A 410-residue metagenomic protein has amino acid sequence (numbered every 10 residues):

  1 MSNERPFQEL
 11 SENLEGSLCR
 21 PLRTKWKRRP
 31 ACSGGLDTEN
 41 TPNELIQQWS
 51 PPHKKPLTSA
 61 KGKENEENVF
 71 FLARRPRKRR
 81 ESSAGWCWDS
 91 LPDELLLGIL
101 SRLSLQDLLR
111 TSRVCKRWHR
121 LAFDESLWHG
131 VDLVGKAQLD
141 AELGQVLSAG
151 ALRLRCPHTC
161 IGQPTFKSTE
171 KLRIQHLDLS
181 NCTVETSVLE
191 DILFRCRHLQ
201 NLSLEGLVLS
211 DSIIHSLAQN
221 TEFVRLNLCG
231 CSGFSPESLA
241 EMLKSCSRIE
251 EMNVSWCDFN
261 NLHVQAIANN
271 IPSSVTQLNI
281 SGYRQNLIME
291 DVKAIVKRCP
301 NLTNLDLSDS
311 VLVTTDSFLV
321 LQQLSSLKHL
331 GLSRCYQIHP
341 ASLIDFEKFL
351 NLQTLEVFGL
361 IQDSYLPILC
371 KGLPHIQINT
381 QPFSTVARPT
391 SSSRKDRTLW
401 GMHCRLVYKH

Functional and structural regions predicted by a protein language model:
S2-K61, H263-H410: C-terminal capping region of solenoid repeat domains
S2-Q175, E190, I214-H215: N-terminal adaptor-interaction module of cullin-RING ubiquitin ligase components
S83-G85, D93-L96, R113-H119, A137-Q145 (+9 more regions): Leucine-rich repeat
S101-Q106, D124-W128, A137, A149 (+16 more regions): Short amphipathic alpha-helical interaction elements and helix-loop-helix interfaces that mediate dimerization
F123-L127, L147-R153, T169-H176, F194-N201 (+8 more regions): Leucine-rich repeat
L133-G135, C156-C160, L179-T183, L204-V208 (+6 more regions): Concave beta-strand-loop units of leucine-rich repeat
